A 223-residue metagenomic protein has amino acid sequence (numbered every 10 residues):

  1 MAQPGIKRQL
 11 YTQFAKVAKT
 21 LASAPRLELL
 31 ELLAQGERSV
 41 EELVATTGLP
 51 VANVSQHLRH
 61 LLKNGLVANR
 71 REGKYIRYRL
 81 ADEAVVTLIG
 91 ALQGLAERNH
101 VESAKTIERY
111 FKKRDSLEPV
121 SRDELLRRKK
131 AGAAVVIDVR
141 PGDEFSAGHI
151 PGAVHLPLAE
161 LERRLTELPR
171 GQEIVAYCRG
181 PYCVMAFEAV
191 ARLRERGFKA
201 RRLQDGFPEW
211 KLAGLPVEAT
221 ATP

Functional and structural regions predicted by a protein language model:
M1-T12, T87-G132, V136-D138: Amphipathic alpha-helical dimerization/coiled-coil segments that flank or bridge DNA-binding/regulatory modules
Q9, Q13-N53, I76-E83: N-terminal helix-turn-helix DNA-binding core of bacterial DNA-binding proteins
L30, L58-R59, F207: Short, hydrophobic-biased segments on the C-terminal half of alpha helices that form "recognition helices"
G48, G65-L66, L215: Short hinge/loop at the helix->beta-strand junction immediately C-terminal to the helix-turn-helix recognition helix
L62-E72, R79: Beta-hairpin "wing" of winged helix-turn-helix
L66, L168-K211: Catalytic cysteine-centered active loop of the rhodanese-like fold, especially the PTP/DSP P-loop
E124-E188, T220: Positively charged, proline/Ser/Thr-rich regional signature most characteristic of the Rhodanese/CDC25-like
